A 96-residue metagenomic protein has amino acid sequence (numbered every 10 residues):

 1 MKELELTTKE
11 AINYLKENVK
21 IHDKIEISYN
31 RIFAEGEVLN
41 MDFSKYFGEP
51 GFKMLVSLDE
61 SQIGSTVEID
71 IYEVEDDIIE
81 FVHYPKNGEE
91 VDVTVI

Functional and structural regions predicted by a protein language model:
K2-I96: Conserved RNA-binding domains used in RNP assembly and mRNA/RNA metabolism
